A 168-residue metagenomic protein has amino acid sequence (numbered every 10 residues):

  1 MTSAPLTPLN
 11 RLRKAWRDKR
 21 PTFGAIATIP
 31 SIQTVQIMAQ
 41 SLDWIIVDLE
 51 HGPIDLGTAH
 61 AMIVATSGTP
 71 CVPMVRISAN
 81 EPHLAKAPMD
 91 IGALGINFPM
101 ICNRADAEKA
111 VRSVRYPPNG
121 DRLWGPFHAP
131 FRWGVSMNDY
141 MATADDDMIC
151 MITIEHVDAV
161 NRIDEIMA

Functional and structural regions predicted by a protein language model:
M1-G24, T28, G134-D146: N-terminal amphipathic alpha-helix/helix-capping segment at the start of soluble metabolic enzymes
L6-L9, I32, L56, P82 (+2 more regions): Structural motif corresponding to alpha-helix initiation and N-cap regions
T22-A27, I45-V47, P73-I77, I96-F98 (+1 more regions): Hydrophobic faces of well-ordered beta-strands that scaffold small-molecule active sites in alpha/beta enzyme cores
A27-Q40, A79-A87, V157-M167: Short, acidic/polar
Q33-A61: Glycine-rich, proline-tolerant flexible connector loops at the mouths of alpha/beta enzymes
L49-H51, S78-A79, I101-N103: Short, ordered loop/turn segments at secondary-structure junctions
L56-P82, K86-D90, V114-G120, T143-D146: Alpha-helix-loop-beta-strand connector modules within alpha/beta enzyme cores
H83, G95-A168: Conserved anion-binding
